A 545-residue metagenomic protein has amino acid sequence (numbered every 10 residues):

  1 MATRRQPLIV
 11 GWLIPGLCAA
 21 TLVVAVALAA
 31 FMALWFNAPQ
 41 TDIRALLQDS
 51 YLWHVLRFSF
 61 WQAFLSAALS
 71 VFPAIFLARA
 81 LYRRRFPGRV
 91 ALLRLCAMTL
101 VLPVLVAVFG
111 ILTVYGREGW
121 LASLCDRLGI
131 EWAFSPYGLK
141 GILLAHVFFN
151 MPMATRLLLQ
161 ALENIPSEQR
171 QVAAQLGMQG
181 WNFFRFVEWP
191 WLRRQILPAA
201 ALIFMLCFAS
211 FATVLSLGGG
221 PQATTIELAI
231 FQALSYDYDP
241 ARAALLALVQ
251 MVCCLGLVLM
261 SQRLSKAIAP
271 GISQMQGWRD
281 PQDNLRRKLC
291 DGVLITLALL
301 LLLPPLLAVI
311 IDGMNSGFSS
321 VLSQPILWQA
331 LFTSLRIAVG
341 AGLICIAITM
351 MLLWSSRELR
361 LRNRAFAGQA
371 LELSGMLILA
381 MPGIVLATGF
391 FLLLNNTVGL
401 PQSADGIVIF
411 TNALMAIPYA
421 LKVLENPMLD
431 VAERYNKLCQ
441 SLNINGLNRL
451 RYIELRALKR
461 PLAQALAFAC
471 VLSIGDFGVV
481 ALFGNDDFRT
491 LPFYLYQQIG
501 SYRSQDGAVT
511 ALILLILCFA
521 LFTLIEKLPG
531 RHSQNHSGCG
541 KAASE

Functional and structural regions predicted by a protein language model:
P7-T41, S50-E163, W191-S216, A243-Q262 (+5 more regions): Membrane-water interface segments at the C-terminal ends of transmembrane alpha-helices in multi-pass inner-membrane
L34-A45, G116-L128, G218-E227, I268-M275 (+4 more regions): Peri-membrane helix termini and adjoining interfacial loops of integral membrane proteins
A45, V90-L93, D126, S167-Q175 (+12 more regions): Short amphipathic alpha-helical coupling elements at transmembrane boundaries
L52, Q169, M178, F211 (+6 more regions): Membrane-helix interface/capping residues of multi-pass secondary transporters
T113, A212-Y238, D476-S504, G538-K541: Glycine-rich helix-loop "coupling/hinge" segments at transmembrane-helix boundaries in multipass transporters
E163-L192, L359, K437-L458: Short helix-to-coil transition segments within interhelical loops that connect adjacent transmembrane helices
L264-L294: Flexible interhelical linker loops that connect adjacent transmembrane helices in multi-pass membrane transporters
P270-P281, L361-R362, L528-E545: Short cytosolic juxtamembrane segments of multi-pass membrane proteins
